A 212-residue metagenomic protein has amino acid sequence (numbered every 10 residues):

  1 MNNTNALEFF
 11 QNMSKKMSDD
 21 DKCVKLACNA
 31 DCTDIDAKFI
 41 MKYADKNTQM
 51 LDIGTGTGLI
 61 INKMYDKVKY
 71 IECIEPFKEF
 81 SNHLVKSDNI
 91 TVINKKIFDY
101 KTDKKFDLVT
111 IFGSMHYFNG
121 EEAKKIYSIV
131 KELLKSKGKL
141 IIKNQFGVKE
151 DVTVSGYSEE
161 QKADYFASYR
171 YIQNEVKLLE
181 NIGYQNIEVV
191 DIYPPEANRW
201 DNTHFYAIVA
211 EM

Functional and structural regions predicted by a protein language model:
M1-Y43, N47-T48, I53-K101, F118-E122 (+1 more regions): Class I (Rossmann-like) S-adenosyl-L-methionine-dependent methyltransferase catalytic domain, capturing the SAM-binding
K105: Short acidic/histidine-rich motifs immediately flanking catalytic phosphotransfer sites in two-component signaling
T110: A conserved beta-strand element that flanks and buttresses the S-adenosyl-L-methionine
G113-S114: Short catalytic micro-motifs in class I SAM-dependent methyltransferases
K124-S136: A short glycine-rich, Lys/Arg-flanked "PGG" loop and its adjoining helix->strand segment in the class I
